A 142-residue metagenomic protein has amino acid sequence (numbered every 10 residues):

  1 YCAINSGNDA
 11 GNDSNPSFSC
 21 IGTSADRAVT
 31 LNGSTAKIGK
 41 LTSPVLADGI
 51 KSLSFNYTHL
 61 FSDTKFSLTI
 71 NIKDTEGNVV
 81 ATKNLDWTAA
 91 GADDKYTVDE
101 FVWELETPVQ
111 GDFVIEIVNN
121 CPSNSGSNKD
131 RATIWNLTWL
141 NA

Functional and structural regions predicted by a protein language model:
Y1-R27: Extracellular glycan-recognition surfaces and repeat-rich motifs
F18-G22, P44-V45, E106-T107: Short, exposed beta-strand/loop patches in secreted or surface proteins that constitute
S24-I50, V98-V102, I134: Short beta-strands within extracellular/lumenal beta-sheet-rich domains
T42, S52-N56, T69, V102 (+1 more regions): Beta-strand secondary-structure signal
V45-D48, N56-S62, N120: Solvent-exposed strand-to-loop "edge" motifs in beta-rich extracellular domains
T58, N71-T75, L140: Predominantly extracellular/luminal cell-surface or secreted proteins
S62, G77-A142: Terminal, low-complexity interaction segments
D63-I70: Beta-strand acidic-aromatic groove motif in beta-rich domains, primarily in extracellular
